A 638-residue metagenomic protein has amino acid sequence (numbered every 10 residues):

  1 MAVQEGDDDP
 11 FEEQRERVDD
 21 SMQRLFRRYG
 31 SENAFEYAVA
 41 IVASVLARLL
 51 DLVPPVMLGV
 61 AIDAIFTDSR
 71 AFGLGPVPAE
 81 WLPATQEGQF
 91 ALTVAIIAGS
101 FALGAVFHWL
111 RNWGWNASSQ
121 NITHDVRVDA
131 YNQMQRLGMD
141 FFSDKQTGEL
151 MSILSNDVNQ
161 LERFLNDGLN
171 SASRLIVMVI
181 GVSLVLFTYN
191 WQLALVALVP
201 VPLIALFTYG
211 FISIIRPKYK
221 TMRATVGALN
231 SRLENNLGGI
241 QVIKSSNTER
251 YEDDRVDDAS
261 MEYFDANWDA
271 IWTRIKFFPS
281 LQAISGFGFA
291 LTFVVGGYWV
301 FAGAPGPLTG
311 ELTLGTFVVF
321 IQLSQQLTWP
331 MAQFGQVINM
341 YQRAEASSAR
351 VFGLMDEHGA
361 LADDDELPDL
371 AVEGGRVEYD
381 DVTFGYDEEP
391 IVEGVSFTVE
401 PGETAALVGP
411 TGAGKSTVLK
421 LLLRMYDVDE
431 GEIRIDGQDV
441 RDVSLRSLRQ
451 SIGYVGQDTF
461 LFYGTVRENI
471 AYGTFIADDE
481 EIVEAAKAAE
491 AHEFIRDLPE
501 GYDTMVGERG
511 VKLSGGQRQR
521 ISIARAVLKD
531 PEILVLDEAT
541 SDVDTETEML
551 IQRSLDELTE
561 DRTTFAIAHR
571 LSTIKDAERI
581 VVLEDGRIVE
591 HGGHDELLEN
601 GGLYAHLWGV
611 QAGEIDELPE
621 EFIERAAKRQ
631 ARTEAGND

Functional and structural regions predicted by a protein language model:
A2, Y37-F107, T188, Q192 (+1 more regions): Transmembrane helix-loop-helix hairpins at lipid-water interfaces of multipass membrane proteins, especially the type-1
V3, D8-E12, I243, K575-D638: C-terminal portion of ABC ATPase nucleotide-binding domains
R27, S31-A34, M139, V158-L165 (+7 more regions): An intracellular "coupling" helix at the cytosolic face of ABC transporter transmembrane type-1 domains
E32, V39-L46, D167, S171-M222 (+1 more regions): Transmembrane helices of ABC transporter permease
F66, V185-L198, S280-A349: Helix-loop-helix
N121-D140, Q146-S155, K220-E262, T328-G335 (+1 more regions): Short cytosolic helices in intracellular loops of multi-pass membrane proteins
V128, E357, E430-R434, D442 (+6 more regions): ABC ATPase nucleotide-binding domain helical subdomain, centered on the C-loop/LSGGQ "ABC signature"
L327-E388, D427-R434, R441, A477-A488 (+1 more regions): ABC transporter TMD-NBD coupling linker
